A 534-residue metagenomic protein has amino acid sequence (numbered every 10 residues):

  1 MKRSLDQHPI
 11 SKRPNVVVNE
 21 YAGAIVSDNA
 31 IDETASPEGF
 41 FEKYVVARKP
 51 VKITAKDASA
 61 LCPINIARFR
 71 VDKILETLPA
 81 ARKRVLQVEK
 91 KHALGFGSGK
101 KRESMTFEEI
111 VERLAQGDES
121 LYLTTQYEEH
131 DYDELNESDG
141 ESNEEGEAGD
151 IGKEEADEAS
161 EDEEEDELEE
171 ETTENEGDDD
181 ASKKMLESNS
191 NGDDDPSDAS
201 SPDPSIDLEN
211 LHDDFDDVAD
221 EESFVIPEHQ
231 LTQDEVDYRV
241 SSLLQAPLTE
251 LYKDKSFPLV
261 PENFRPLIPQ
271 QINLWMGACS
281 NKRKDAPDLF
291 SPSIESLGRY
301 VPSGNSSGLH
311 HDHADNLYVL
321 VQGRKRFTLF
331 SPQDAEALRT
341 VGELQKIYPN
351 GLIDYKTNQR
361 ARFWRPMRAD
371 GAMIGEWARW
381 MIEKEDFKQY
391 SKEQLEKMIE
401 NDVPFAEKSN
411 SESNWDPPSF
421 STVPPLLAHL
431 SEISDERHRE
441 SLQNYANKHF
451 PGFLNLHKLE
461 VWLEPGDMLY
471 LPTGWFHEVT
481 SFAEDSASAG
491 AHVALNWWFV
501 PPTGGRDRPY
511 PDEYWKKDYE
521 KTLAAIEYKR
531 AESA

Functional and structural regions predicted by a protein language model:
K2-M468, F476-A534: N-terminal accessory scaffold of Fe(II)-dependent oxygenases
